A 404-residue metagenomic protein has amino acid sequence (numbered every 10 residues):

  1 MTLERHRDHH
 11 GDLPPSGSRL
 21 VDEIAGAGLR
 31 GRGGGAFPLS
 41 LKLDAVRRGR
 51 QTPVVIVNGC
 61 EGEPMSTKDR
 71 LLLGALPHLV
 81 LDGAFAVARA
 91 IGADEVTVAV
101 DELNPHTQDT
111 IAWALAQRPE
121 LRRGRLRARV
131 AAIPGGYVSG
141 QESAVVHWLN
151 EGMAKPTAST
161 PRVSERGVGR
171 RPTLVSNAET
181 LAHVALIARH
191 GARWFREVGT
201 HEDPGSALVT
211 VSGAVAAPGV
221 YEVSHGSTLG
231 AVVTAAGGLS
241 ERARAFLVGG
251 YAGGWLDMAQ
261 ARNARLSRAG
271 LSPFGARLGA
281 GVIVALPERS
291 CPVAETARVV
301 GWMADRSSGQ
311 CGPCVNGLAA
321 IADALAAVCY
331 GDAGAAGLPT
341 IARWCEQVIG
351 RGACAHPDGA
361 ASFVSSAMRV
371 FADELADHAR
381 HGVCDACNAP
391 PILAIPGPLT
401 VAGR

Functional and structural regions predicted by a protein language model:
M1-I24, E179, H183-A188: Flexible inter-domain linker/hinge segments
T2-R7, I56-D69, E165-V168, T210-V215: Gly-rich Lys/Arg/Thr-decorated short loops/hinges at beta-loop-alpha junctions or inter-strand turns that position
G11-V21, R50-P53, G59, K68-L72 (+5 more regions): Ferredoxin-type iron-sulfur electron-transfer modules in oxidoreductases and energy-metabolism complexes
A25-V46, G135-H147, A304-N316, G350-V364: Conserved phosphate/anionic-ligand binding catalytic regions in large, soluble enzymes, centered on
G35, L41-L43, T67-D69, Q108-W113 (+8 more regions): Short acidic, glycine/serine/threonine-rich loops at helix termini
K42, V96, G237-G250: Short loop-to-beta-strand transition segments
L76-A90: Histidine-anchored nucleotide/phosphate-binding helix
N104-H225, A236-G238: Hydrophobic alpha-helical positions that pack around
